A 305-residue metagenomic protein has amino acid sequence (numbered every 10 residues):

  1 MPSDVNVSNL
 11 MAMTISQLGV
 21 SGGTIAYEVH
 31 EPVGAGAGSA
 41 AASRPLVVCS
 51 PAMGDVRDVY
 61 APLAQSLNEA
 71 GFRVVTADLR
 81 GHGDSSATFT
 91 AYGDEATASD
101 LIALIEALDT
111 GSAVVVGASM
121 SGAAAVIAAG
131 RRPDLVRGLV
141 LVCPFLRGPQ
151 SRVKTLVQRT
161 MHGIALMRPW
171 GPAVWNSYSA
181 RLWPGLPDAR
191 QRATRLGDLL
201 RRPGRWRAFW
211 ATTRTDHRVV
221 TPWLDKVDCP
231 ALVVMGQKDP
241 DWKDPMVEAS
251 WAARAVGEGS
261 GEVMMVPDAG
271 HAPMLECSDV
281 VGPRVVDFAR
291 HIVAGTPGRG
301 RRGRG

Functional and structural regions predicted by a protein language model:
D4-I25: N-terminal cap/lid segment of alpha/beta-hydrolase-fold proteins
H30-D84: Conserved HGGG/HGGXW glycine-rich cap/lid loop of the alpha/beta-hydrolase fold
A61, E69, R73-V116, M120 (+2 more regions): Active-site loop/oxyanion-hole signature of alpha/beta-hydrolase fold enzymes
A124-A128: Hydrolases whose catalytic domains are alpha/beta-hydrolase-1, hotdog thioesterase, or metallo-beta-lactamase-like
G130, R137-M167: Flexible "cap/lid" loop of the alpha/beta hydrolase fold
Q150, P169-D225: Conserved alpha/beta-hydrolase catalytic His-Asp/Glu region
L232-A269: Conserved loop-alpha-helix segment in the C-terminal half of the alpha/beta-hydrolase fold that carries the catalytic
E258-G305: Catalytic active-site module of serine/aspartate enzymes centered on a nucleophile-bearing elbow/loop
